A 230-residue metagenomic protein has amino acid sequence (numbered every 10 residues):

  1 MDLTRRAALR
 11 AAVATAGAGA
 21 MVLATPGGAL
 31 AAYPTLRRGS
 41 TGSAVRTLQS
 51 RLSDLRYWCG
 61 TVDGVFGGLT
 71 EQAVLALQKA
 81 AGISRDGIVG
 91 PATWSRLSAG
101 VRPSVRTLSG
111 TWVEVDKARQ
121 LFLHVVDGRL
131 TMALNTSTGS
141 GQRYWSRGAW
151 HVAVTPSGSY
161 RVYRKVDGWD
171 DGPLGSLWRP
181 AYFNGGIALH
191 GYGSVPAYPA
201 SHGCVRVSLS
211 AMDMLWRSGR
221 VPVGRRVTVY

Functional and structural regions predicted by a protein language model:
M1-G19: N-terminal secretory signal peptides and thylakoid transit peptides that target proteins across membranes
V22-R37: C-terminal region of N-terminal signal peptides and the immediate post-cleavage residues of exported proteins
T35-R96: Short acidic, glycine/serine/threonine-rich helix-capping segments at coil-helix boundaries
Q49, F122, V162: Conserved hydrophobic/aromatic pocket- or pore-lining residues that grip, position, or stack substrates in active sites
D54, A99-L108, V152-S159, R164-Y230: Exported/periplasmic cell-wall-interacting domains
V89, T93, V101, V126 (+3 more regions): A mature extracytoplasmic/lumenal domain signature
S98-Q142: A structural motif detector for short, solvent-exposed N-terminal "entry" segments of globular domains
S137-A153: Electropositive
